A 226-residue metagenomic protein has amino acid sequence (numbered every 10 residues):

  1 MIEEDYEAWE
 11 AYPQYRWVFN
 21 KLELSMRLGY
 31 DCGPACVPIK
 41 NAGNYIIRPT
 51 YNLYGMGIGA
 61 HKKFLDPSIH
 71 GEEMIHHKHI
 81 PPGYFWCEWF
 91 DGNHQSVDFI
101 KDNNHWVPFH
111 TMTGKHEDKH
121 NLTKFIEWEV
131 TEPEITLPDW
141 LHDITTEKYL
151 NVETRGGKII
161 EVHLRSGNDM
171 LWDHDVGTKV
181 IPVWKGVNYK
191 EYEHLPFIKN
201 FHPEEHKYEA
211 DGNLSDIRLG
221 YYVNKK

Functional and structural regions predicted by a protein language model:
I2-P138: Active-site nucleotide/adenylate-binding loops and adjacent lid/helix of ATP-dependent enzymes
G55-M56, N104-V107, K115-N121, I126-K226: ATP-dependent carboxylate activation and anion-phosphoryl transfer catalytic cores that bind Mg-ATP to form
